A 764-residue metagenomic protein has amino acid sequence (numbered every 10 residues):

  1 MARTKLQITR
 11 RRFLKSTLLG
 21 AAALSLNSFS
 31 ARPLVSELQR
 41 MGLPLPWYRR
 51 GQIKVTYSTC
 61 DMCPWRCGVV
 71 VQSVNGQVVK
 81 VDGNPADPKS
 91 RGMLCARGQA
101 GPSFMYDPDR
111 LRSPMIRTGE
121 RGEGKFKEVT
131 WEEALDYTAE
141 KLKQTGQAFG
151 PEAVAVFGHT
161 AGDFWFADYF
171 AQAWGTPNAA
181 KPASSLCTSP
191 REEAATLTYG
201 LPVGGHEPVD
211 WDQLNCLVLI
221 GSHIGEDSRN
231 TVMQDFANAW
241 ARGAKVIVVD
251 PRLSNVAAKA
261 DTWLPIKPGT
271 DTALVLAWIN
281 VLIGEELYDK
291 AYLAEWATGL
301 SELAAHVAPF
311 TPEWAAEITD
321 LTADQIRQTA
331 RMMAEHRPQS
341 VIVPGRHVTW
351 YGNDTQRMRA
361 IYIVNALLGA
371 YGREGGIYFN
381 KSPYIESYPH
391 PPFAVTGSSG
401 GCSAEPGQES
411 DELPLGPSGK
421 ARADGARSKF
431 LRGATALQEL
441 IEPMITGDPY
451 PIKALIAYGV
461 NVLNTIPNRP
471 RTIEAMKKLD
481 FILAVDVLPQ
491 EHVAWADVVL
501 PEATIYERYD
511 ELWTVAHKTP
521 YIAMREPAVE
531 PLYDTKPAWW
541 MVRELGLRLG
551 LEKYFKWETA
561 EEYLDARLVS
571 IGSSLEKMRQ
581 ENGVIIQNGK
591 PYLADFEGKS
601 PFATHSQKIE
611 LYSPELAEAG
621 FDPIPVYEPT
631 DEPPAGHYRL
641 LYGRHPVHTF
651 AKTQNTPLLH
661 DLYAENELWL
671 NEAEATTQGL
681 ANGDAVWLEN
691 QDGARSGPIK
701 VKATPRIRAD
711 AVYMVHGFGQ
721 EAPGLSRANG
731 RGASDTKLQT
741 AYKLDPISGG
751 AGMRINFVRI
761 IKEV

Functional and structural regions predicted by a protein language model:
A2, F166-A237, R242-V249, T272-L276 (+5 more regions): Extended redox/cofactor-interaction regions of prokaryotic respiratory oxidoreductases
A2-L287, G299, E313-W314, T322 (+1 more regions): N-terminal export/assembly segments and adjacent metallocofactor-ligating motifs of anaerobic energy-metabolism
R117-E133, L287-A323, A528-S600, L662-A664 (+1 more regions): N-terminal leader/propeptide and maturation segments of large enzyme subunits in energy/redox metabolism and hydrolases
E120, L217-I220, K259-A260, F310-W314 (+2 more regions): Flexible glycine/proline-enriched surface loops and loop-helix/loop-strand junctions
L135-E152, E207-C216, H306, R327-V341 (+1 more regions): Glycine-rich phosphate/diphosphate-binding loops that line cofactor/substrate pockets in enzymes
A180, D289-K290, I326-R327, S340-I342 (+9 more regions): Acidic/polar loop patches that form or flank catalytic/metal-binding clefts of enzymes that bind anionic ligands
A258-I266, A503-D510, P520-P531: Short beta-alpha connecting loops at secondary-structure transitions that line or flank enzyme active sites
A528, L532, P537-G583, T653-W669 (+1 more regions): Long, contiguous, secondary-structure-rich segments that constitute the structural scaffold of globular domains
